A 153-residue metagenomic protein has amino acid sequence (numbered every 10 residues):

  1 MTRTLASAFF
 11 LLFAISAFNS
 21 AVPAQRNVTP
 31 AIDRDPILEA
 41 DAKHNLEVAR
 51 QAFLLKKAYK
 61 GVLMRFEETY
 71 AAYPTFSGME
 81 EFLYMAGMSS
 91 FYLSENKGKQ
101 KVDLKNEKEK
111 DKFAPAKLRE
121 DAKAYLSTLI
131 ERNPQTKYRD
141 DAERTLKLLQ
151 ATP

Functional and structural regions predicted by a protein language model:
T2-A6, F18-P153: Acidic, polar-rich low-complexity tracts and alpha-helical solenoid repeat scaffolds
L5-F13: Sec-dependent signal peptide hydrophobic core
